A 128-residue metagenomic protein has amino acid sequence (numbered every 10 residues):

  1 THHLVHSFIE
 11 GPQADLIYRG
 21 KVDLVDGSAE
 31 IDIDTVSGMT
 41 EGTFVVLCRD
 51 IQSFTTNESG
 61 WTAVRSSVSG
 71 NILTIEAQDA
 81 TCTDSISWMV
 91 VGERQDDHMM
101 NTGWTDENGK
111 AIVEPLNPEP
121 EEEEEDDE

Functional and structural regions predicted by a protein language model:
T1-E128: Extracellular receptor-binding modules and their adjoining Ser/Thr/Gly/Asp/Asn-rich linkers
